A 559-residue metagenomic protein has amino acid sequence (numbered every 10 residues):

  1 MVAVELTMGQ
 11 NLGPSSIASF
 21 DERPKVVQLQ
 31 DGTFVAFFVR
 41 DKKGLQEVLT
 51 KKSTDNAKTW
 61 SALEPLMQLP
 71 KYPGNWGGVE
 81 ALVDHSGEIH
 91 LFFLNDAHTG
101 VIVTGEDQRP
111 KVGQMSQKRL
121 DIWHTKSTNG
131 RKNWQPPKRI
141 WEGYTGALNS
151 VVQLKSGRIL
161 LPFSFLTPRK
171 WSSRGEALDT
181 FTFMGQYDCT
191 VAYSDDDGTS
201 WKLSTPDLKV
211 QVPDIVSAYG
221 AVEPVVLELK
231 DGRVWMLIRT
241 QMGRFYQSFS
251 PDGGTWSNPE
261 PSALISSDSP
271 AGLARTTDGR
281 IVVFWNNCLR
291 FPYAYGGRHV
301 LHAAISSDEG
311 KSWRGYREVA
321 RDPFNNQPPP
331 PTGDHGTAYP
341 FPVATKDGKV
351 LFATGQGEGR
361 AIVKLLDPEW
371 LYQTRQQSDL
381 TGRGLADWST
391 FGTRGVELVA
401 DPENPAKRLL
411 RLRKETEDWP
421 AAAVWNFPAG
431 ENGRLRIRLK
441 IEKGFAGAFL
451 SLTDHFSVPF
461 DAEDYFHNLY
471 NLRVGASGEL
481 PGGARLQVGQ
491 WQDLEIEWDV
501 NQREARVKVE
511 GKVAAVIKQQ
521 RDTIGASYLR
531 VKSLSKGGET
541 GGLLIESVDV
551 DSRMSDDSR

Functional and structural regions predicted by a protein language model:
M1-G384, G392-L398, E415-T416: Asp-box/BNR beta-propeller blade signature and adjacent active/binding-site loops in extracellular glycan-interacting
Q68, E260, A421-F427, L480-L486 (+1 more regions): Beta-strand-rich interaction surfaces with strong enrichment in secreted/lumenal proteins
P405-A406, R411-A476: Secretory/extracellular carbohydrate-interaction modules and structurally similar beta-sandwich "look-alikes"
I437, Q490-V500, A505-V507: Short tryptophan-centered beta-strand motifs in secreted/extracellular beta-sheet-rich domains of glycan-recognition
L472-E495: Short, aromatic/His-centered strand-loop micro-motif at the edge of beta-sheets
K508-K512: Short strand-turn-strand beta-turns centered on an Asx-Gly dipeptide
I517-E546: Flexible glycan-contacting loops in extracellular carbohydrate-active proteins
V550-R559: Extended recognition patches within non-cytosolic domains
